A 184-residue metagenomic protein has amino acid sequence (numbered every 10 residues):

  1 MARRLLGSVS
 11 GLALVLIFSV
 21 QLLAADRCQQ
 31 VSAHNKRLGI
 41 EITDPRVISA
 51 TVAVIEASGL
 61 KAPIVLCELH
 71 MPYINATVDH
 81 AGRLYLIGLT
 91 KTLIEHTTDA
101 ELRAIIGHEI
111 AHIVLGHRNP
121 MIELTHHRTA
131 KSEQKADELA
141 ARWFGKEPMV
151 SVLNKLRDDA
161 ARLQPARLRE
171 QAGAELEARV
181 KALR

Functional and structural regions predicted by a protein language model:
M1-R4: N-terminal secretory signal peptides that target proteins for export/translocation
V9-Q21: Bacterial N-terminal signal peptides
A24-A104, I110, V114-R118, R142-W143: Peri-catalytic and regulatory segments of divalent metal-dependent proteins
C28-G59, L124-G173: Short helix/loop segments within enzyme catalytic domains that coordinate or immediately flank catalytic cofactors
M121: Catalytic toxin/effector domains delivered as secreted proteins or via bacterial secretion systems
L168-R184: Pan-zinc metallopeptidase signature
